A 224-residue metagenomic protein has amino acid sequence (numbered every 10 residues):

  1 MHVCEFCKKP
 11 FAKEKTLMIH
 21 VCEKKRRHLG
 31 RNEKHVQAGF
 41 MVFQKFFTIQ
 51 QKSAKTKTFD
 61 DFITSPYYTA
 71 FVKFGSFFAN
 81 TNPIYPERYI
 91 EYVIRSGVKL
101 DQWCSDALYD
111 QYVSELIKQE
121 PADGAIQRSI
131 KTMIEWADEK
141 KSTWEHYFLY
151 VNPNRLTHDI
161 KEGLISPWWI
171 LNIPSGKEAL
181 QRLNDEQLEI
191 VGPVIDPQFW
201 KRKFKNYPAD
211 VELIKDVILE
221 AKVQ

Functional and structural regions predicted by a protein language model:
M1-F40: C-terminal recognition-helix end and immediately following basic linker of small zinc-binding "finger" domains
I19, E23, M41, K45-I49 (+6 more regions): Charged/polar, solvent-exposed surface patches and flexible loops
L29, K45, D101, I134 (+3 more regions): Short, low-complexity intrinsically disordered segments
L29-V72: Charged, amphipathic alpha-helical linkers/stalks
F46-I49, S53, F77-I84, R95-K99 (+10 more regions): Surface-exposed polar/charged interaction patches
F59-A137: Extended alpha-helical scaffolding regions
A107-K177, R182-L183: Long, mid-chain structured domain cores
L149-Q224: Charge-dense, extended regions
